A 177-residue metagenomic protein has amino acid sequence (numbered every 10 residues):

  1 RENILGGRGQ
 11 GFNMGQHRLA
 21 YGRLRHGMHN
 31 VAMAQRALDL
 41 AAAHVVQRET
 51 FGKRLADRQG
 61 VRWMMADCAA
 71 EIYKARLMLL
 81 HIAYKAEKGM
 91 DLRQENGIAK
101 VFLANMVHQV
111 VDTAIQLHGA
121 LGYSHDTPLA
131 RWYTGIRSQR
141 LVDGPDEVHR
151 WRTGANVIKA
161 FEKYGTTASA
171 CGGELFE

Functional and structural regions predicted by a protein language model:
N3-E177: Alpha-helical interface subdomain recognition
